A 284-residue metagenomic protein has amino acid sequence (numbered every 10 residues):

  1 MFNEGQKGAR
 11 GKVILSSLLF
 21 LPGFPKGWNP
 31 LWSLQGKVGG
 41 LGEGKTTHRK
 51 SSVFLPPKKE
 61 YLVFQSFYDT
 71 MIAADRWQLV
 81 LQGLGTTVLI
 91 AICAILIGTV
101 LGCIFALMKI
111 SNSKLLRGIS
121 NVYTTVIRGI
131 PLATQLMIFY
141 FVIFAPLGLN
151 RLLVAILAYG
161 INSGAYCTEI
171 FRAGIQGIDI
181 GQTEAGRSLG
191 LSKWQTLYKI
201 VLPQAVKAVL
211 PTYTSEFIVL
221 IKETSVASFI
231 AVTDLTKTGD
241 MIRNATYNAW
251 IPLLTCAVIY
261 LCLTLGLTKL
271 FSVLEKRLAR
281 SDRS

Functional and structural regions predicted by a protein language model:
G5-P25, E43-P57: Positively charged N-terminal leader segments that act as targeting/secretion signals
V38, G42: Short polybasic linear motifs
P56-S284: Transmembrane alpha-helices and adjacent helix-loop boundaries
